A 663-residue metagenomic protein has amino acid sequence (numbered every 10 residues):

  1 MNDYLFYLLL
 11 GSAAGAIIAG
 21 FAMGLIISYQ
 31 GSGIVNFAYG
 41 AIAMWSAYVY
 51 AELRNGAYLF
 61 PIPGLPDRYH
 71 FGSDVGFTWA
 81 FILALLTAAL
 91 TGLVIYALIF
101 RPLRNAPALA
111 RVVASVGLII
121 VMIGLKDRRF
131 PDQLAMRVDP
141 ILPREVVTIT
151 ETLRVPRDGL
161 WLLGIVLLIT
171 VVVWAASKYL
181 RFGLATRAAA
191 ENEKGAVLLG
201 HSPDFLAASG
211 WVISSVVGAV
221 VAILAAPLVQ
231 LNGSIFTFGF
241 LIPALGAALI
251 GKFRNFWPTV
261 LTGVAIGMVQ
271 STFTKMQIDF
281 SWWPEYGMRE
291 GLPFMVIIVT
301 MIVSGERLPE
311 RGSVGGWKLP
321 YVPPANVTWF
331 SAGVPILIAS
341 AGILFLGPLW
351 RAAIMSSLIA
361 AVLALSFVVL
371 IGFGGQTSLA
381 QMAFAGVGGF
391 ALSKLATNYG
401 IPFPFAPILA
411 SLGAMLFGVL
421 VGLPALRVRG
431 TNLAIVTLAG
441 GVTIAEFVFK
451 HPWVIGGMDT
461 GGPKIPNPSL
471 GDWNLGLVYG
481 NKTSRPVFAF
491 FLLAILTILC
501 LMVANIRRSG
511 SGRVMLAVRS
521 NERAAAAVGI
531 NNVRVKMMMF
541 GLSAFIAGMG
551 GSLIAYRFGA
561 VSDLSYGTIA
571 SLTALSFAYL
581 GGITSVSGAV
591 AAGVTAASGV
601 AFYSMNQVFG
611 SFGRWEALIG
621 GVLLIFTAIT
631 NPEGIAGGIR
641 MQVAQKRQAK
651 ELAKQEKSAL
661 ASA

Functional and structural regions predicted by a protein language model:
M1-A16: Hydrophobic transmembrane alpha-helical segments in integral membrane proteins
A14-I17, I27, L162, T170-A188 (+7 more regions): A structural preference for long, well-packed, hydrophobic secondary-structure segments
I18-A22, I42, S46-Y50, G76 (+20 more regions): Alpha-helical transmembrane segments in multi-pass membrane proteins
M23-S32, L93-P102, A247-G251, S366-L370: C-terminal ends of transmembrane helices
G24-V35, A219-F236, G548-D563: Non-cytoplasmic
V35, F100-A106, F182: Interfacial helix-loop-helix linkers and transmembrane-helix boundary segments in multi-pass membrane proteins
G40-A43, A47, L59, P66 (+10 more regions): Transmembrane alpha-helices and adjacent helix-loop boundaries
A175-A244, L249-G251, F256-T259, I266 (+1 more regions): Hydrophobic alpha-helical bundles that form the membrane domains of multi-pass transporters
